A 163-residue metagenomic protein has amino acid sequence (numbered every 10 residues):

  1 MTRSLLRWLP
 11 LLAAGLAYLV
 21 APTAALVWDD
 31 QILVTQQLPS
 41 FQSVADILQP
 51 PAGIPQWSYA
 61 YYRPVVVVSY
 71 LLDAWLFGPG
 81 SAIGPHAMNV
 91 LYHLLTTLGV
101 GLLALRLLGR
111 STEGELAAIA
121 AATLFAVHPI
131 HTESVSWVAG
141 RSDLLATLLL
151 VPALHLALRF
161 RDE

Functional and structural regions predicted by a protein language model:
M1-E163: Polytopic membrane enzymes that build or remodel cell-surface glycoconjugates and lipids
